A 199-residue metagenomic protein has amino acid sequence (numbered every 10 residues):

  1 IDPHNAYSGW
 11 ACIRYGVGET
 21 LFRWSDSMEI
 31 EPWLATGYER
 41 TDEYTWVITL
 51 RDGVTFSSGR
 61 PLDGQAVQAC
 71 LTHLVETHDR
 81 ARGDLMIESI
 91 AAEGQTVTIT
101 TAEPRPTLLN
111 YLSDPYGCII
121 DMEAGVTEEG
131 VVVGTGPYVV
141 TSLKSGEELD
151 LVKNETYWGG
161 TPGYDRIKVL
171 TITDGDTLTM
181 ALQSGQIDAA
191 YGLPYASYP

Functional and structural regions predicted by a protein language model:
I1-D2, T45-I48, V67-C70, V97-I99 (+4 more regions): Short, well-ordered beta-strand elements
I1-D42, T72, V133-G134: N-terminal lobe/hinge region of extracytoplasmic solute-binding protein
Y15, E19, T36, R60 (+6 more regions): Solvent-exposed, polar/charged alpha-helical surfaces in well-ordered, non-transmembrane soluble domains, broadly
F22, D26, E43, T55 (+7 more regions): Sec-exported extracytoplasmic/periplasmic mature domains
T36-H78, T98, A181: Aromatic- and charge-enriched surface segment that lines or borders ligand/interaction sites
E39, E43-V47, R82-E123, K144: Surface-exposed binding/hinge segments that line and control ligand-binding clefts or catalytic entry sites
L112-P162, R166, D176: Gly/Pro-rich hinge or "lid" segments in bacterial periplasmic/extracellular proteins
E155-Y198: Ligand-site clamp/hinge motif
